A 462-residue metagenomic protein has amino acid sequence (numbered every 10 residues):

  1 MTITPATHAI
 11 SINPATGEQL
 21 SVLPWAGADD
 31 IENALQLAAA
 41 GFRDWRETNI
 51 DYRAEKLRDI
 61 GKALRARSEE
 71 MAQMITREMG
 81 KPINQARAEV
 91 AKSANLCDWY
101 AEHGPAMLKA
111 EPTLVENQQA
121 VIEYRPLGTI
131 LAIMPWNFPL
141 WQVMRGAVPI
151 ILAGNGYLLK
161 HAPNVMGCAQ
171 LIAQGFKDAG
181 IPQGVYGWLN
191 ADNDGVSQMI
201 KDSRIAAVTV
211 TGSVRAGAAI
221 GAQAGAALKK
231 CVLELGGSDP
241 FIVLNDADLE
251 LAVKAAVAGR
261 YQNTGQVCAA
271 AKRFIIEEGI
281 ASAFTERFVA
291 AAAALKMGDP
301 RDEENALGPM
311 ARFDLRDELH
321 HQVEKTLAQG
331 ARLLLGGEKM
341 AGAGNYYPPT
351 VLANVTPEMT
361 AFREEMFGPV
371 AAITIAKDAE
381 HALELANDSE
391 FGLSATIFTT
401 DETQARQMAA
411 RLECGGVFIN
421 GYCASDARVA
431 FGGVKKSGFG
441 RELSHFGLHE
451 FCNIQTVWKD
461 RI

Functional and structural regions predicted by a protein language model:
M1-Q118: N-terminal Rossmann-like NAD(P)+-binding subdomain of aldehyde/semialdehyde dehydrogenases
A6-A9, A271, L393: Short loop/turn microsegments at loop-to-beta-strand junctions
T16-V22, I205, I242, K296-M297 (+3 more regions): Conserved C-terminal structural/oligomerization subdomain of aldehyde/semialdehyde dehydrogenase
G17, R53, I75, C97 (+9 more regions): Residue-level signal for inorganic ion chemistry
Q19-A26, G41-E47, A132, F241-L244 (+5 more regions): Short, well-ordered beta-strand elements within core beta-sheets of diverse protein domains
F42, R46, G61-S68, A72 (+18 more regions): Structural signal for hydrophobic packing residues in well-ordered secondary-structure cores of soluble enzyme domains
K109-L251, A376: Rossmann-like NAD(P) dinucleotide-binding subdomain of oxidoreductase/dehydrogenase enzymes
R215-T356, I419: ALDH superfamily catalytic-core signature
